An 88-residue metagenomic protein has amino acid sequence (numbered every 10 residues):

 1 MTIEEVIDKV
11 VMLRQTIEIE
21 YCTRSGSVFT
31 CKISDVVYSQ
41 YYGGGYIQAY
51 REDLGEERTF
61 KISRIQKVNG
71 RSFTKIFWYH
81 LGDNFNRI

Functional and structural regions predicted by a protein language model:
M1-I88: Core beta-strand-centered patch of the WYL/Sm-like small regulatory domain
